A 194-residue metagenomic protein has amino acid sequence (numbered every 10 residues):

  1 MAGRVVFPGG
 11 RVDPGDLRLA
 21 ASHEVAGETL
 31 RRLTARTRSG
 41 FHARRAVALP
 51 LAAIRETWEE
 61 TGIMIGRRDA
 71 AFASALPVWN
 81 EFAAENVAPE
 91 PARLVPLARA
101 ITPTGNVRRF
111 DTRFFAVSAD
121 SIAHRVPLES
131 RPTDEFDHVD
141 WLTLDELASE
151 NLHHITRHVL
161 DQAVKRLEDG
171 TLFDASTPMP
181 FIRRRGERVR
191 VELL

Functional and structural regions predicted by a protein language model:
F7-G9, G15-E90, F115: The catalytic Nudix box helix
P14, R31-S39, S74-L194: Nudix hydrolase/Nudix homology domain
